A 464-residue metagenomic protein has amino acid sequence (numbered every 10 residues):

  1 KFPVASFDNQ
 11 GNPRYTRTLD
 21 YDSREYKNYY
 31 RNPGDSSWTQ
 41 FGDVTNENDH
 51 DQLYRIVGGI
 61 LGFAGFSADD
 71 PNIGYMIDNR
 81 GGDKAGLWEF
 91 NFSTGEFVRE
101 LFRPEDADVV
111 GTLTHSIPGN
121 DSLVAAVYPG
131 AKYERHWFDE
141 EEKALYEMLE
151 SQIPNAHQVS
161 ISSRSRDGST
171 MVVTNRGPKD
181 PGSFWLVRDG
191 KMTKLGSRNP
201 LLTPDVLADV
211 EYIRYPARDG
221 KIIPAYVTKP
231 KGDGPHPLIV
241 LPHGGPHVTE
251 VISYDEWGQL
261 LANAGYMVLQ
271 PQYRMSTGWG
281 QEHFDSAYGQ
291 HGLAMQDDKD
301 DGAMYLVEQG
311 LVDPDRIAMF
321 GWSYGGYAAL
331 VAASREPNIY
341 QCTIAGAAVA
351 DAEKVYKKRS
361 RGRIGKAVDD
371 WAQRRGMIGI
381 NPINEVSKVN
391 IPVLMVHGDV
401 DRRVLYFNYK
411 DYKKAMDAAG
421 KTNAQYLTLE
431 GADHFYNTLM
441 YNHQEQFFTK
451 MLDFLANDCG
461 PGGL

Functional and structural regions predicted by a protein language model:
K1-N28, S37-D78, A85-L87, D106-A126 (+6 more regions): Conserved beta-propeller blade repeats
P3-S6, T16-R17, A126, R135-K231 (+2 more regions): Non-catalytic accessory segments flanking enzyme active sites
N28-Y30, L87-F90, P181-V187: Beta-strand-rich binding/interaction modules
N32-G34, F92-G95, G190: Short loop/turn segments that connect beta-strands within beta-propeller blades
T39-D43, V98-R103, T193-S197: Beta-propeller fold detector
L101-G111, N199-P204: Conserved blade-ending motifs and adjacent loop-strand segments that build the rim/top face of beta-propeller domains
N199-D315, W322-S323, V355-R361: Cap/lid segment of the alpha/beta-hydrolase catalytic domain
Y273-L464: Active-site-proximal cap/loop segments of hydrolase catalytic domains
